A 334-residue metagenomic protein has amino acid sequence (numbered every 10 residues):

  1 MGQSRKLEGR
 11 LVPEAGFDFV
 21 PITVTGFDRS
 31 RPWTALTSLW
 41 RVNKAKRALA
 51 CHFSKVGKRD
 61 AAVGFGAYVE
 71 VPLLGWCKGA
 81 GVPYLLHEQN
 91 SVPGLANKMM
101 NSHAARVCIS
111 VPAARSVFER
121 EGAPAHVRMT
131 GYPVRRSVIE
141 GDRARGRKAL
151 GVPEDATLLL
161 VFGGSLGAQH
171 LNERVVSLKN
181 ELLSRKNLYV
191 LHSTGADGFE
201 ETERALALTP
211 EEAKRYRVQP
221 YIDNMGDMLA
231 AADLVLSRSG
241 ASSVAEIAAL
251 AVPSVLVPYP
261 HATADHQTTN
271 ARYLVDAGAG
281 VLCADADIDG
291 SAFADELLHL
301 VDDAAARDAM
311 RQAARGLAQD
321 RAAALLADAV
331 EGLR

Functional and structural regions predicted by a protein language model:
M1-C51, T130-G131, A196-G198, A286: Conserved nucleotide-sugar phosphate-binding/catalytic loop shared by glycosyltransferases and other
L7, D18, K78-A144: Active-site-proximal region of nucleotide-activated glycan assembly enzymes, centered on histidine/acidic-rich loops
L11, A15, R143-K148, V152-V235 (+2 more regions): Donor-nucleotide binding loops and adjacent catalytic segments primarily of GT-B fold Leloir glycosyltransferases
L36, I139-G151, A306: A short helix/loop element that forms part of the nucleotide-sugar donor recognition site in Leloir-type
R59-A61, A230-A245, V252-P253: Acidic donor-binding loop of glycosyltransferase active sites
H261-L298, A305: Change "using UDP/GDP/dTDP sugars" to "using nucleotide sugars
A306-D320: A short, well-ordered alpha-helix in the C-terminal region of glycosyltransferases
Q319-R334: C-terminal alpha-helical cap of glycosyltransferases
